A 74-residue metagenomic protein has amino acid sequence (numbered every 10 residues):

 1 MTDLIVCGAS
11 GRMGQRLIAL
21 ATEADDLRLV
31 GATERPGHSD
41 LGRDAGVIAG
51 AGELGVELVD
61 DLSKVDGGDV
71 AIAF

Functional and structural regions predicted by a protein language model:
T2, L27-R28, V56: A structural micro-motif
L4-G8: Conserved N-terminal Rossmann-fold NAD(P)-binding element of oxidoreductases
S10, G14-A19: N-terminal Rossmann NAD(P)H-binding glycine-rich loop of SDR-like oxidoreductase domains
A21-A24, L62: A general structural signal for stabilizing positions within well-ordered secondary structure
E23-A51: NAD(P)-binding Rossmann-fold cofactor-contacting core
G31, D69-V70: Short, Asp-centered acidic motifs that coordinate Mg2+ and/or phosphate in catalytic or ligand-binding sites
E53-G68: Short acidic low-complexity segments
